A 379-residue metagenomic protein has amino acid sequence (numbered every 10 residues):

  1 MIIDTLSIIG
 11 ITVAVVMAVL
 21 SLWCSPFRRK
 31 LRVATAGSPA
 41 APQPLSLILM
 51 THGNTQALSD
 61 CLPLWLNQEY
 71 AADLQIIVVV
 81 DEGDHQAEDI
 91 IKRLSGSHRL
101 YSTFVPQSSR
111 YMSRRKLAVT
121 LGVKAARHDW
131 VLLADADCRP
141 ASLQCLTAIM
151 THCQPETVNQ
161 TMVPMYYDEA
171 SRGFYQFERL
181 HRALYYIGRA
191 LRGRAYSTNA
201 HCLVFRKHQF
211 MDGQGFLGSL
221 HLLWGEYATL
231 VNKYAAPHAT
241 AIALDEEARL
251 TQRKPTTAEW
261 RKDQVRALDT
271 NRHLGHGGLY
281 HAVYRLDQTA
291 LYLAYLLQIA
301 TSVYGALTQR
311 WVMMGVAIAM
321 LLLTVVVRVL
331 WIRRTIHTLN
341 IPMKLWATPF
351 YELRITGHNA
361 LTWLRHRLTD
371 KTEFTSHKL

Functional and structural regions predicted by a protein language model:
M1-P39, I332, N359: N-terminal membrane-anchoring/stem segments of glycan-assembly enzymes
D4, T289-K371: Membrane-embedded multi-pass helical conduit in multi-pass membrane proteins, especially envelope-biosynthetic
P42, A126-D129, P155, G215: Active-site acidic short loop of glycosyltransferases
Q43-S46, Q75: Cell-envelope/extracellular polymer assembly enzymes that use nucleotide-activated donors
P63-S109: Acidic donor-binding segment of Leloir-type glycosyltransferases
S95-G96, F104-R114, A118, G122 (+3 more regions): Long helical/loop segments within the catalytic core of UDP-sugar-dependent glycosyltransferases, especially the large
H128-R139: Short beta-strand-to-loop acidic/aromatic patch adjacent to the donor-nucleotide binding site
V158-R182, M211, L217-A282: Catalytic donor/gating beta->alpha subdomain of glycosyltransferases that bind UDP-sugars
